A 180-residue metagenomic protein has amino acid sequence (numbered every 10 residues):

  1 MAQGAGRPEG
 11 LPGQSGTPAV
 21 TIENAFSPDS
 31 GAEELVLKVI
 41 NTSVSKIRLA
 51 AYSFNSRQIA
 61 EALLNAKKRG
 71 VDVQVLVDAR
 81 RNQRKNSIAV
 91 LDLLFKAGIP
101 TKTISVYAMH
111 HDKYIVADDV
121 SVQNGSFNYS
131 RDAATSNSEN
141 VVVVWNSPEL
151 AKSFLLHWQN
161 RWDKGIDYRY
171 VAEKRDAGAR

Functional and structural regions predicted by a protein language model:
M1-E34, E173: Short, compositionally biased "basic patch" segments
R7-G13, S121-R180: Signature of lipid phosphatidyltransferase scaffolds
P18, N41, K68, L94-F95 (+3 more regions): Extracellular/periplasmic catalytic domains that process cell-envelope and extracellular macromolecules
E23-A25, R48-A50, Q74-V77, K102-T103 (+3 more regions): Structural recognition of the beta-strand scaffold that forms the well-ordered cores of secreted hydrolase catalytic
V36-I99: Primarily the HKD phosphodiesterase
Y52, Y114, F154, W158: Short, structured motif recognition centered on aromatic/hydrophobic residues
S53-R57, A79-Q83, Y107-H110, S121-V122 (+2 more regions): Solvent-exposed loop/turn segments at secondary-structure junctions within structured extracellular/periplasmic domains
